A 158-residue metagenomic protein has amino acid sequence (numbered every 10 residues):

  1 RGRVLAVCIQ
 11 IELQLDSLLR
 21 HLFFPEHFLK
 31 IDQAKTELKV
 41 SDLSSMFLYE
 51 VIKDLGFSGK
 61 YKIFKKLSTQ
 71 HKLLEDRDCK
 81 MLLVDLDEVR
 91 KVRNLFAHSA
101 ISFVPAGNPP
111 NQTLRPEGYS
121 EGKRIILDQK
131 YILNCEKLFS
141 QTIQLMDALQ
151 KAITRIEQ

Functional and structural regions predicted by a protein language model:
R1-K65, V84-K91, L95-P105, L138-E157: Amphipathic alpha-helical interface elements
R3, L74, D78-M81, D85 (+1 more regions): Non-transmembrane, amphipathic alpha-helical segments
Y61-D78: Short, solvent-exposed, charged loop/turn and helix-capping segments that join or cap alpha-helices on peripheral
P110-Q158: Amphipathic, Lys/Arg-enriched alpha-helical patches that create a basic surface for binding polyanionic ligands
